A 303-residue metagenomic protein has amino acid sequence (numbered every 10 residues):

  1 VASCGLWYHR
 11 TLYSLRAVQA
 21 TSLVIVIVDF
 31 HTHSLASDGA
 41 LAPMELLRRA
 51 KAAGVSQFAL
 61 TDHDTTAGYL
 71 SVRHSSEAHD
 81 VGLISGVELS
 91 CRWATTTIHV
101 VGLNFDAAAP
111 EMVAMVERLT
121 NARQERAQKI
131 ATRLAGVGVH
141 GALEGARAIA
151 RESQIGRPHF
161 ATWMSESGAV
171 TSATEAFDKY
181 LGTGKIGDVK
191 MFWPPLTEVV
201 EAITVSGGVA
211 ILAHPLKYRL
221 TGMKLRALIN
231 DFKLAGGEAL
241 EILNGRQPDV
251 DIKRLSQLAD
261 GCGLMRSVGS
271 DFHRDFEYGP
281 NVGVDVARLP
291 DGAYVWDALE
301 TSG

Functional and structural regions predicted by a protein language model:
Y8-A53, A67-A108, V116-L119, T171 (+2 more regions): Charged catalytic cores and adjacent phosphate/nucleic-acid-binding surfaces used for phosphate/nucleic-acid chemistry
F58-D64: Active-site beta-strand/loop signature of hydrolases that rely on acidic residues for catalysis
V113-A122, A148-A150, I186-G187: Flexible, glycine/proline-enriched loop segments at strand-loop-helix junctions that form or flank small-ligand binding
N121-I149: Conserved phosphoryl-transfer catalytic core
S153-P215: Conserved acidic, metal-coordinating active-site core of Asp-based, Mg2+-dependent phosphoryl-transfer enzymes
